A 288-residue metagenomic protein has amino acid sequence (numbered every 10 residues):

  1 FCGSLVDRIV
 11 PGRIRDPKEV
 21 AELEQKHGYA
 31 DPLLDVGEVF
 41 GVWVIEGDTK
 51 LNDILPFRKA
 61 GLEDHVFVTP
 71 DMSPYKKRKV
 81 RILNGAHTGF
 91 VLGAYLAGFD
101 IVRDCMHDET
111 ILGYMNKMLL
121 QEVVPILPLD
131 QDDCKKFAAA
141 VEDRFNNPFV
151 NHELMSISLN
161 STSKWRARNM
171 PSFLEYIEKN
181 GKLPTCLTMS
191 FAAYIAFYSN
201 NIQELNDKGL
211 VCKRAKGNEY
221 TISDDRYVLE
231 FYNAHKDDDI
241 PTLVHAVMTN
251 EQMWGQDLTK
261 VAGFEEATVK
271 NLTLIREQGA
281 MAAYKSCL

Functional and structural regions predicted by a protein language model:
F1-L288: Substrate/ligand-engaging "lid" and interaction regions
